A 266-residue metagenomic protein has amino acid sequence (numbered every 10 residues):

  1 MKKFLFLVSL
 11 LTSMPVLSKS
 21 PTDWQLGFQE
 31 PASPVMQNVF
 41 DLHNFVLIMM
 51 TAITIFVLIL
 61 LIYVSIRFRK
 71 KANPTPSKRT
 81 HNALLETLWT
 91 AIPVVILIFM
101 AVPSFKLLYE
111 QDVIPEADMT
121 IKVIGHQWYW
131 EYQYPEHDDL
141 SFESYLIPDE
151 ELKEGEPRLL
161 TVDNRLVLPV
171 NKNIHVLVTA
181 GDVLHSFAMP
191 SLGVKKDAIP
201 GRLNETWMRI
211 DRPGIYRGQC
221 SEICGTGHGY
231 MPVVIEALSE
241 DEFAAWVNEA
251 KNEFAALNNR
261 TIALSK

Functional and structural regions predicted by a protein language model:
M1-S20: N-terminal secretory/membrane targeting signals
K19-F45, S65-K266: Non-transmembrane, membrane-proximal soluble domains of secreted or membrane proteins
H43-I55: Alpha-helical transmembrane segments
T54-R67: Alpha-helical transmembrane segments
